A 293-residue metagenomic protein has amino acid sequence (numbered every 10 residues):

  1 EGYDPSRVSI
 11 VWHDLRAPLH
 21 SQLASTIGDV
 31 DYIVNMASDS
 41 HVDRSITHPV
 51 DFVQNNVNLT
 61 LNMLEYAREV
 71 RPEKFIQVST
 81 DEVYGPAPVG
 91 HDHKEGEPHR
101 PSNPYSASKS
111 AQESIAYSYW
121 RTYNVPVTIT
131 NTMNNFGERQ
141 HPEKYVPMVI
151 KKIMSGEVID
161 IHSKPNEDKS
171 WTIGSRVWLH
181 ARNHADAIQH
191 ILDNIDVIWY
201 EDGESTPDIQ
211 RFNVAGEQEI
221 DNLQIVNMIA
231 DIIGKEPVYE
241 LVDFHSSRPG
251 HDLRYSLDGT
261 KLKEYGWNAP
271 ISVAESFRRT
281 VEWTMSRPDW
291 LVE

Functional and structural regions predicted by a protein language model:
E1-Y32: N-terminal Rossmann/SDR dinucleotide-binding element
S9, H13, M154-E293: C-terminal substrate-binding subdomain of Rossmann-fold SDR/epimerase-dehydratase oxidoreductases
G28, I33, T47-I76: NAD(P)-cofactor binding segment of oxidoreductase domains
M36-S40, S79-D81: Conserved NAD(P)H cofactor-binding loop of Rossmann-fold oxidoreductase domains
V42-L59, H93-P101: Short alpha-helical oligomerization interface
L61-N103: Conserved Rossmann-fold NAD(P)-dependent oxidoreductase catalytic core, especially the SDR/UDP-sugar
E69, P86-V89, S102-N131, K151-S155: Active-site Tyr-X1-5-Lys
Y84-G85, R100-P104, T128-P147, D168: Flexible, glycine-rich beta-alpha linker
